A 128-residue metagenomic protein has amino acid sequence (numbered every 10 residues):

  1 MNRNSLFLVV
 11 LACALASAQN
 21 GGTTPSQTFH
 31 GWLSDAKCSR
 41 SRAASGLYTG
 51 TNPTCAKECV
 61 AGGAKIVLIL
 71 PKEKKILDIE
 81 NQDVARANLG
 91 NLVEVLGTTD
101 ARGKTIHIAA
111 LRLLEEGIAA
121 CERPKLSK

Functional and structural regions predicted by a protein language model:
M1-S5: Positively charged n-region of N-terminal signal peptides that target proteins for export
F7-V10, I79: Generic anion/oxyanion-binding catalytic loop in active/binding sites
V10-Q19: Hydrophobic h-region of N-terminal signal peptides that target proteins for export in Gram-negative bacteria
A18-K128: OB-fold and OB-like single-stranded nucleic-acid-recognition modules and their adjacent interaction interfaces
